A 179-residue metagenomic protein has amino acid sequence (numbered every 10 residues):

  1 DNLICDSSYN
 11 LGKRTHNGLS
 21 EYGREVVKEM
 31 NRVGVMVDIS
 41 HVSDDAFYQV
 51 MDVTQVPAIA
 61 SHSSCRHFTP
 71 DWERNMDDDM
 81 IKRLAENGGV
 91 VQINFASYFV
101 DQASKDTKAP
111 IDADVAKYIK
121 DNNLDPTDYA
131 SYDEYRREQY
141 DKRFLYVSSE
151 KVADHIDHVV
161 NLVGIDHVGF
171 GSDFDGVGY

Functional and structural regions predicted by a protein language model:
D1, V35, S40-F47, S63-R66 (+2 more regions): Active-site beta-loop-alpha junctions enriched in small/polar residues
L3-T15, V26-V33, I59, S64-C65 (+3 more regions): Active-site-proximal beta-alpha loop/turn segments in soluble metabolic enzymes
N10-I59, E73-G89, E150-D166: Histidine/acidic residue-rich metal-binding segments in metalloenzymes
V50, P70-W72, Q102-S104: Short, well-ordered secondary-structure micro-motifs
D77-Y135: Aromatic-lined glycan-binding groove of carbohydrate-active enzymes
V90, N94-A96, Y140-S149, V159-L162: Extended C-terminal subregions enriched in glycine
I93-Y98, V163-Y179: Short acidic/histidine-rich active-site segments
D128-D154: Intrinsically disordered, low-complexity acidic Ser/Thr-rich regulatory segments
